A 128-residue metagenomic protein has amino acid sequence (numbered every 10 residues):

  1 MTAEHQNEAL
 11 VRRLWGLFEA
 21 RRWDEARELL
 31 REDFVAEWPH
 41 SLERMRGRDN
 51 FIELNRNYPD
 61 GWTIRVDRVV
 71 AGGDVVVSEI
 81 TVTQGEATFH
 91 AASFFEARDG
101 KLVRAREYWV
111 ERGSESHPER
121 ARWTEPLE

Functional and structural regions predicted by a protein language model:
M1-E128: C-terminal and inter-domain tail/linker signature
